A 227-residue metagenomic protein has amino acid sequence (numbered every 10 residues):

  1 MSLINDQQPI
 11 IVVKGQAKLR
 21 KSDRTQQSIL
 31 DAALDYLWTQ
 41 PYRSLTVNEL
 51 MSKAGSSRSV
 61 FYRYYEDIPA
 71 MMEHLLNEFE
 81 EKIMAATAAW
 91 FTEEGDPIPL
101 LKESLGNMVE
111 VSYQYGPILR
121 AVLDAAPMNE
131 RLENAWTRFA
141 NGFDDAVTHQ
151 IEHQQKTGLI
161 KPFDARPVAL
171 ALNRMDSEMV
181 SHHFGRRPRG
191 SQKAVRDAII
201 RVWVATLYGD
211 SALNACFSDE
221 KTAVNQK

Functional and structural regions predicted by a protein language model:
M1-R24, F163, G185, S211-K227: N-terminal intrinsically disordered/low-complexity leader segments
V13-Q16, T39, L75-L101, L119-R120: Amphipathic alpha-helical linker/stalk segments
K14-K18, M51-P69, V111, I118-L119 (+1 more regions): Basic/polar phosphate-binding segments, predominantly the helix-turn-helix DNA-binding elements of transcriptional
K21-A33, L50, L75-I83, V147: Generic hydrophobic, amphipathic alpha-helix propensity
S28, Y36-A70, H74: Helix-turn-helix
A70, H74, A88-Q114, V168-L172 (+3 more regions): Hydrophobic alpha-helical connector segments
E81-M84, V111-Q114, E130-K156, R166-L170 (+3 more regions): Amphipathic alpha-helical packing segments from all-alpha helical-bundle domains
I98-L123, D145-T148, N173, S177 (+1 more regions): Helical hydrophobic small-molecule/effector-binding pocket
